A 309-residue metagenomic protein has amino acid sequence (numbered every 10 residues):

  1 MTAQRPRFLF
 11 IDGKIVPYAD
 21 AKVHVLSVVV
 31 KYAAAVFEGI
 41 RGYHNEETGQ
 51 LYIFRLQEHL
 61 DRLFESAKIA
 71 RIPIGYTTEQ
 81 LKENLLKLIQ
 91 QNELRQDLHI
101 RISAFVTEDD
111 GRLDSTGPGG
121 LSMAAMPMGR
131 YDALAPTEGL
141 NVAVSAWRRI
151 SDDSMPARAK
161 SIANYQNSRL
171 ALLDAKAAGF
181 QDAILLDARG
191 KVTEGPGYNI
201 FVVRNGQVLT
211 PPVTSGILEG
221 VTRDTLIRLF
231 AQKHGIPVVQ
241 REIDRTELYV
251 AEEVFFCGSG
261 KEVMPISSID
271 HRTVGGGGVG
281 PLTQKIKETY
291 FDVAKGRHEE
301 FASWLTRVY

Functional and structural regions predicted by a protein language model:
M1-Y76, Q80-K87, D110-Y309: Helix-start/capping segments and mature chain N-termini
Q90-L94: Non-catalytic accessory segments adjacent to catalytic cores
D97-A104: ATP-grasp fold ATP-binding core
T107: Active-site loop/lid in soluble adenylation, ligation, and acyl-transfer enzymes
